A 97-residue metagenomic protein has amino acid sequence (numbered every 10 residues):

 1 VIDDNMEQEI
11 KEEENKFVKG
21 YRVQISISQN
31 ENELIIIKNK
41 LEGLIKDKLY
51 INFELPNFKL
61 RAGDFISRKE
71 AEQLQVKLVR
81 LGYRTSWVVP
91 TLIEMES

Functional and structural regions predicted by a protein language model:
V1-S97: Acidic/polar low-complexity segments and flexible, solvent-exposed patches
